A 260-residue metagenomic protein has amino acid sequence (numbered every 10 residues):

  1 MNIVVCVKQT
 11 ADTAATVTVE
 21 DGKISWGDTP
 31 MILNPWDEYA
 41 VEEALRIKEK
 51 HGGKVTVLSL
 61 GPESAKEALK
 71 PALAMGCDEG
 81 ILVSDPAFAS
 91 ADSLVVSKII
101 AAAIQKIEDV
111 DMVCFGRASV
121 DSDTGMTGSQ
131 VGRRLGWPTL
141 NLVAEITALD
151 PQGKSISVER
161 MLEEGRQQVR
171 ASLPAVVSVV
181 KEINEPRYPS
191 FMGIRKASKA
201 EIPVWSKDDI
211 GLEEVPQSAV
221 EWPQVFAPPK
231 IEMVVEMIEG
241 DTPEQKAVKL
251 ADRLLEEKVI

Functional and structural regions predicted by a protein language model:
M1-I260: N-terminal glycine-rich FAD/FM-binding segment characteristic of electron-transfer flavoproteins
